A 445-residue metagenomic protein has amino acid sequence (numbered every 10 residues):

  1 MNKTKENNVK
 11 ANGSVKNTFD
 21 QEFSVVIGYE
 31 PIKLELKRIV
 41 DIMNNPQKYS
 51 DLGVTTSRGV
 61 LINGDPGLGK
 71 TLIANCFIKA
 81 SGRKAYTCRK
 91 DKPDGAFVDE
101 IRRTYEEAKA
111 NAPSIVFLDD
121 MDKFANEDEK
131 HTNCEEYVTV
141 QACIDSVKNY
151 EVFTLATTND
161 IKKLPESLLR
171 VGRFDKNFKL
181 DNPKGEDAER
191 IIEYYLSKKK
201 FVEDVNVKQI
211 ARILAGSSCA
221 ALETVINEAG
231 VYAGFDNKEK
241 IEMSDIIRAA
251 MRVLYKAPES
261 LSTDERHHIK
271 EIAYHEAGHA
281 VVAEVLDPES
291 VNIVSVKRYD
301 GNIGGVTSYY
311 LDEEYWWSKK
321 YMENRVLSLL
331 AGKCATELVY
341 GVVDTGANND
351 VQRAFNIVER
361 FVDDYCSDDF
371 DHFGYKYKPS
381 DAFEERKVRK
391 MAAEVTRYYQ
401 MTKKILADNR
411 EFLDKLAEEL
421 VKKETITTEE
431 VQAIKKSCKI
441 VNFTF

Functional and structural regions predicted by a protein language model:
M1-T18: Interdomain "pre-motor" coupling segment immediately N-terminal to P-loop NTPase/helicase cores
S14-D20, P258-L261: Short glycine/proline-rich turn/loop motifs
N17-A211: Walker A/P-loop NTP-binding motif of AAA+ ATPase domains
L36, L61, I78, D119 (+9 more regions): Residue-level signature of catalytic and energy-coupling elements of molecular machines, predominantly ATP/GTP-dependent
D65, H267-A273, A280-F445: Soluble catalytic regions of large protease machineries
D122, A277-H279: Short active-site segment of divalent metal-dependent hydrolases/proteases that encodes the spacing between
E166, D181-D245, L329-E337, D364-G374: Conserved C-terminal "switch" segment of AAA+ ATPases
I241-K256: Short, structured interface segments
